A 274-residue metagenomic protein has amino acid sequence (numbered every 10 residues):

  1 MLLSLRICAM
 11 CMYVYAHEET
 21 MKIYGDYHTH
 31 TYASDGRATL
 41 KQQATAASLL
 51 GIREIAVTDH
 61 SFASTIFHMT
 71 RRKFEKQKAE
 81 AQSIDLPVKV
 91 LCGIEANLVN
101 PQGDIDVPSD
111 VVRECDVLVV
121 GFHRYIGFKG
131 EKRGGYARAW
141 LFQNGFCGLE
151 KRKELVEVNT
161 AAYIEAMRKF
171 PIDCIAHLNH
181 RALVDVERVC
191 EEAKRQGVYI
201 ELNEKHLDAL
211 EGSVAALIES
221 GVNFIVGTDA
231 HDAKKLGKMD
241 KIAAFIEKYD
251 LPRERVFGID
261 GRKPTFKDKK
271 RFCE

Functional and structural regions predicted by a protein language model:
A9, Y13-Y27, T31, L40 (+4 more regions): Charged catalytic cores and adjacent phosphate/nucleic-acid-binding surfaces used for phosphate/nucleic-acid chemistry
V14-G25, A33-E54, F62-A81, V90-C92 (+2 more regions): Metal-centered catalytic cores of metalloenzymes
Y27-T39, C147-V156: Active-site mouth loops of central-metabolism enzymes
E54-A56, L91, E201, I225: A structural signal for isolated positions on well-ordered beta-strands in alpha/beta enzyme cores
I55-V57, L118, I175, I200: Hydrophobic residues within beta-strands of alpha/beta enzymes
H60-S61, E95, H123, K205 (+1 more regions): Short, ordered loop/turn segments at secondary-structure junctions
F67-R195, E247, D268-E274: Extended substrate/RNA-proximal surfaces in nucleic-acid metabolism proteins
